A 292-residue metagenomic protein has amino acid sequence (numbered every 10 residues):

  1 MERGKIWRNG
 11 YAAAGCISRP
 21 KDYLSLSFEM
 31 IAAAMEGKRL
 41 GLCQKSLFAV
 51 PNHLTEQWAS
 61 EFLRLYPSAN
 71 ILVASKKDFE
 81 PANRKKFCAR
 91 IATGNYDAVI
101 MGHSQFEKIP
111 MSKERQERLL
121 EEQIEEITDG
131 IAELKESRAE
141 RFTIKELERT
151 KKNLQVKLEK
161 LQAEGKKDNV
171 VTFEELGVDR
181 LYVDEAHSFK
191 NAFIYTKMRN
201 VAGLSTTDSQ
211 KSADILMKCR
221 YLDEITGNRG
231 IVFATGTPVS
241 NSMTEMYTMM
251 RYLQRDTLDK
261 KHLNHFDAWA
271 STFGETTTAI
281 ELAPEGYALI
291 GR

Functional and structural regions predicted by a protein language model:
M1-L24, F28-A32, F189, M198 (+1 more regions): Conserved pre-motif I regulatory segment
G10-A14, S68, A89-T93, L120 (+2 more regions): Short basic/glycine-enriched coil/helix segment immediately N-terminal to the Walker B
A14-K21, F28-N70, D223-I231: Conserved SF1/SF2 helicase motif Ia
E56-L65, K86, R90, P110 (+1 more regions): Short amphipathic alpha-helical segment within the helicase RecA-like ATPase core that mediates nucleic-acid
R64, S68-I71, K76-K77, E121-E146 (+2 more regions): Conserved P-loop NTPase motor "coupling/switch" region that bridges the ATPase
V73-K85, G102-K108, D208-S212: Conserved helicase motor
P81-V99: Conserved motor-coupling elements within RecA-like helicase/translocase cores
D184-E185: Walker B catalytic acidic pair
